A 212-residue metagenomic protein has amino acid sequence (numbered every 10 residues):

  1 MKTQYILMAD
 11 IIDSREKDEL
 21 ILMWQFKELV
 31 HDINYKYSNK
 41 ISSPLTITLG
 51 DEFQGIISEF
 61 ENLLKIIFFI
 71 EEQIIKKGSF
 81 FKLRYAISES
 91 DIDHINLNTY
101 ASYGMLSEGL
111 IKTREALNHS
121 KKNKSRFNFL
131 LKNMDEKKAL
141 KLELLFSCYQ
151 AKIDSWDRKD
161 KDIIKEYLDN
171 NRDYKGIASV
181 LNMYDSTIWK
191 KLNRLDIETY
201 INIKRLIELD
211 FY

Functional and structural regions predicted by a protein language model:
M1-Y212: Regulatory and interdomain segments flanking nucleotide-handling catalytic cores in signaling/defense enzymes
